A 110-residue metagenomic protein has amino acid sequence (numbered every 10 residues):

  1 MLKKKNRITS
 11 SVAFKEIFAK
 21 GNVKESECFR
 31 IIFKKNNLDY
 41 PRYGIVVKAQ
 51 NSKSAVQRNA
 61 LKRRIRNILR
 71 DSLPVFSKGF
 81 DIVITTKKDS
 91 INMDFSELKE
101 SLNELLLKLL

Functional and structural regions predicted by a protein language model:
M1-L110: Positively charged, solvent-exposed patches that mediate nucleic-acid binding
